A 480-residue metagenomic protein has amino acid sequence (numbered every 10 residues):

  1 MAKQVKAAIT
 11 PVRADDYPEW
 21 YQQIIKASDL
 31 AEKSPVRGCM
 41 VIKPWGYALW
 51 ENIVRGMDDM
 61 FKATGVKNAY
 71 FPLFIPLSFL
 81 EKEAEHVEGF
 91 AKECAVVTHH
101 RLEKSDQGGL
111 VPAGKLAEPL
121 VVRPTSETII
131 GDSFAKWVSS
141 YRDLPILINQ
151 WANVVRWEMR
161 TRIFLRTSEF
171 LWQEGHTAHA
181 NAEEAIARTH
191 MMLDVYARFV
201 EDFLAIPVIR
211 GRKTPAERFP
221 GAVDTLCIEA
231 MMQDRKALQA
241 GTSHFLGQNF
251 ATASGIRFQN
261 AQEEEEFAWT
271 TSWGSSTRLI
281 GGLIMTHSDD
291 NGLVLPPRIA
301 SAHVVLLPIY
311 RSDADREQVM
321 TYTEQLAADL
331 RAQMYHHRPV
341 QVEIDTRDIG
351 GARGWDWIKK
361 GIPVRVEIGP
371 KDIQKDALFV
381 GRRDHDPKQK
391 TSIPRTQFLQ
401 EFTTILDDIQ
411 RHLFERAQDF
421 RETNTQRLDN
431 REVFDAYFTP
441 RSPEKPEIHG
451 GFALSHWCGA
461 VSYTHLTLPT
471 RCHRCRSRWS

Functional and structural regions predicted by a protein language model:
M1-L466, R471, S480: NTP/phosphate- and nucleic-acid-binding module
